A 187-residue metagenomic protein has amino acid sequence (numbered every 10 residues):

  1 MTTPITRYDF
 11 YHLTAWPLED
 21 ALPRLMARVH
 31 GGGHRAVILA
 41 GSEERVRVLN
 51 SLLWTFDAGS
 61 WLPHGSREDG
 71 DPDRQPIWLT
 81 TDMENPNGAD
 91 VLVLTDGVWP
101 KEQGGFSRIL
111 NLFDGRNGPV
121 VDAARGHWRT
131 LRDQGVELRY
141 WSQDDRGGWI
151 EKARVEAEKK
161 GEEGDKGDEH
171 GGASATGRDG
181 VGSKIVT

Functional and structural regions predicted by a protein language model:
T2-G104, G115, D144-D145, E151-V155 (+1 more regions): Positively charged, polar, low-complexity stretches
R108-E162, G167, D179-T187: Glycine-rich, aromatic-bearing surface loops/beta-hairpins
